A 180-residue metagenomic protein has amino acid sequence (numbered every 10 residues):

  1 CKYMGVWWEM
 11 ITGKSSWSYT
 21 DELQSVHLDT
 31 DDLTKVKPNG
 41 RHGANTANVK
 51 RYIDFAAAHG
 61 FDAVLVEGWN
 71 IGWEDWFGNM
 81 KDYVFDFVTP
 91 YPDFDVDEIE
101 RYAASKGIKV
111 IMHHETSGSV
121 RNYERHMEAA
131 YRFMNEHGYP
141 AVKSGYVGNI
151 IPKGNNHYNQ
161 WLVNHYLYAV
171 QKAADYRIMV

Functional and structural regions predicted by a protein language model:
C1-S105, H114: Conserved structural scaffold segments of CAZyme catalytic domains across common CAZy folds
G68-V180: Aromatic- and carboxylate-enriched substrate-binding clefts and catalytic-loop regions of carbohydrate-active enzymes
